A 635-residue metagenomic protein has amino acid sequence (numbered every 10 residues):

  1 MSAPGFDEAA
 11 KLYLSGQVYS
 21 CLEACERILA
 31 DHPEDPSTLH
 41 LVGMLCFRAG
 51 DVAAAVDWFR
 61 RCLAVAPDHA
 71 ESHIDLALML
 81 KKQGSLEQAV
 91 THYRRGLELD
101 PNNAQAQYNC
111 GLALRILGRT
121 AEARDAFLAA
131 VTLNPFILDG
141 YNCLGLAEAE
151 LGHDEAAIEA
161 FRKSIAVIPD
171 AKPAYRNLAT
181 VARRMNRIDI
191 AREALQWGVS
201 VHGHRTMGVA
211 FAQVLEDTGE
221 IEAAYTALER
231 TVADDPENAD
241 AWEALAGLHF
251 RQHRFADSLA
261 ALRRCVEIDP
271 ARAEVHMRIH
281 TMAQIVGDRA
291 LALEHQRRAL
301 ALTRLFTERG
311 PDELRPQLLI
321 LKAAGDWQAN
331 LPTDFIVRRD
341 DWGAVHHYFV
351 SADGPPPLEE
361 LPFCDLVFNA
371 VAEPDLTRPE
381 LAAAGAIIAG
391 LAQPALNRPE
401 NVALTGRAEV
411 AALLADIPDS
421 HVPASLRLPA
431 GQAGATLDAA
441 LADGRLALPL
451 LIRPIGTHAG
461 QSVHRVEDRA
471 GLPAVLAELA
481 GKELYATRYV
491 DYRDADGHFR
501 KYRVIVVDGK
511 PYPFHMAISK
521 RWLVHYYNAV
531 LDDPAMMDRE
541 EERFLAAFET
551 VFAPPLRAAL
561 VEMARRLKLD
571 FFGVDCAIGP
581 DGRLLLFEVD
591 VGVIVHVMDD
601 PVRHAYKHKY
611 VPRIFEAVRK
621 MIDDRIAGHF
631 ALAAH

Functional and structural regions predicted by a protein language model:
A3, S37, E71, Q105 (+5 more regions): Start-of-helix register in tetratricopeptide repeats
L14, R48, K82, I116 (+5 more regions): Register position in tetratricopeptide repeats
E308-A435, A439-A440: Conserved N-proximal alpha/beta basic substrate-recognition cap immediately N-terminal to, or forming the N-lobe
H464-M563: Phosphate-binding site of ATP-dependent enzymes
R565-L569, I578-H635: C-terminal active-site "lid" helix and adjoining low-complexity regulatory extension at the edge of ATP-using catalytic
